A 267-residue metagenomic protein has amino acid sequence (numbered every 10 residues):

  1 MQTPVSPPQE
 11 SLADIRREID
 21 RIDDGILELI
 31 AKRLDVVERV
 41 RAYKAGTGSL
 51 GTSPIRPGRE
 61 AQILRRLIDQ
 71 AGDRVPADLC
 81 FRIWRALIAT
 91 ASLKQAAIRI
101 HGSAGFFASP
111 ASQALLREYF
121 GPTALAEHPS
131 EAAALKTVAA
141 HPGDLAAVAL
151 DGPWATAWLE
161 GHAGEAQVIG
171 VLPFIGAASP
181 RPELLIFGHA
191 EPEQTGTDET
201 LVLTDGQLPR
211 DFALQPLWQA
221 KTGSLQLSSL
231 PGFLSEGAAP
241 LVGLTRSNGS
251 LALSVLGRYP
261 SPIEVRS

Functional and structural regions predicted by a protein language model:
M1-S267: Domain-level signature for soluble enzymes in the chorismate/prephenate branch of the shikimate pathway
